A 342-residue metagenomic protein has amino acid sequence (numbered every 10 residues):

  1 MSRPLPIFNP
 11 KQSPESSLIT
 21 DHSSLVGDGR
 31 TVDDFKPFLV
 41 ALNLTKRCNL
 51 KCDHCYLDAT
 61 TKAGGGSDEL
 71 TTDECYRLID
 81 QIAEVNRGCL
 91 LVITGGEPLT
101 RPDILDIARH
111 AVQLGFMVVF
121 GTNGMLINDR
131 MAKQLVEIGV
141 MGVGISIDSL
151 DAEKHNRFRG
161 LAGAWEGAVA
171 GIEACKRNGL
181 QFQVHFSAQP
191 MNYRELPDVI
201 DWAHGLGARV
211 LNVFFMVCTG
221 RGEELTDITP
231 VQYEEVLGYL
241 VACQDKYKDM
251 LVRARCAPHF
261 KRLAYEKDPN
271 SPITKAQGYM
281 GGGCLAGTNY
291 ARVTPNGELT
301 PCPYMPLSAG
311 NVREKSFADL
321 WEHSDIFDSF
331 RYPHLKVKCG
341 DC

Functional and structural regions predicted by a protein language model:
M1, L5-K11, S23, G65 (+7 more regions): Radical SAM enzyme [4Fe-4S]-AdoMet core and its adjacent flexible, acidic and glycine-rich loops/tails across
S2-G142: Conserved alpha-helical substructure of the radical SAM core
K36, V112, C284-L285, K336: Residue-level preference for beta-strand/loop junctions
F38, C89, G287, P303 (+1 more regions): Exposed loop/turn and edge beta-strand positions of beta-sandwich/beta-sheet ligand-binding modules
C48, C52, I145, G297 (+1 more regions): Conserved, mostly hydrophobic/aromatic
C48, C52-C55, C284, C302 (+1 more regions): Short cysteine clusters
H54, L90, G142, A208-V210 (+2 more regions): Residues at the N-termini of beta-strands
G278-G281, M305-D341: Membrane-interface junctions of multi-pass transporters
